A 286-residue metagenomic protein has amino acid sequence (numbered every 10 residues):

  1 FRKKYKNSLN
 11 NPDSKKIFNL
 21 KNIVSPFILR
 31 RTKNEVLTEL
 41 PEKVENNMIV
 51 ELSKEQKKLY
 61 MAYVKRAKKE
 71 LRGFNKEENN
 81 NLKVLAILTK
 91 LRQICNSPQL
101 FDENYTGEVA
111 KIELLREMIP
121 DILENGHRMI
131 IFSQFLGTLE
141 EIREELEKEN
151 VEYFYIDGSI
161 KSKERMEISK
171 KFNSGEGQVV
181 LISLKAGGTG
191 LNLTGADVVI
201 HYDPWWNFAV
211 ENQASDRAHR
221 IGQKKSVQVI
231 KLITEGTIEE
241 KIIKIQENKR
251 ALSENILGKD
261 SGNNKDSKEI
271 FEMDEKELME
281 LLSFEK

Functional and structural regions predicted by a protein language model:
F1, I17-L20, L59-Y63, I168-S169 (+2 more regions): A structural signal for short hydrophobic/aromatic patches embedded in well-ordered alpha helices
F1-K33, Q223: Conserved P-loop NTPase motor "coupling/switch" region that bridges the ATPase
R2-K6, K21, L88, R92 (+6 more regions): Conserved protein kinase catalytic domain
Y5, F27-I28, V64, C95 (+8 more regions): Hydrophobic aliphatic residues
S8-D13, E70-E78, N264-K265: Short, polar/flexible loop-turn hinges at active-site or ligand-entry regions and domain interfaces
N19, I23, F27, L59 (+6 more regions): Generic recognition of well-ordered alpha-helical segments
E35-M61, F74-L191, S261-G262, K268-K286: Conserved Helicase C-terminal RecA-like lobe
L37-K65, E164, V179-K265: SF2 helicase/translocase ATPase core recognition
